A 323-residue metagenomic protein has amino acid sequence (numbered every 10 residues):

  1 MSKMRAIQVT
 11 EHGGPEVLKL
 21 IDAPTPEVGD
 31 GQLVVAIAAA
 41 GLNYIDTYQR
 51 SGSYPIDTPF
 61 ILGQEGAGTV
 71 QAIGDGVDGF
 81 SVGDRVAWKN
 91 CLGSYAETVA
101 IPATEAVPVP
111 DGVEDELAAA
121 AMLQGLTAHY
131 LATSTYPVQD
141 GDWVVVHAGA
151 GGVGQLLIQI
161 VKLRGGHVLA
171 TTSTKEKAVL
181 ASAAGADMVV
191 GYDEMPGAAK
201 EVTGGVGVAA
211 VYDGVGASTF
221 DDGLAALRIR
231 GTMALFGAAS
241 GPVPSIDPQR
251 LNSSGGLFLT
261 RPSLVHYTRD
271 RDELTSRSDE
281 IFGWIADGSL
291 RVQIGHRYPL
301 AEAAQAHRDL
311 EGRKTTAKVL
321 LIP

Functional and structural regions predicted by a protein language model:
M1-M4, D272-P323: C-terminal hydrophobic helical "lid"/dimerization subdomain of Rossmann-like NAD(P)H-dependent oxidoreductases
P24-G41, S51-G93: Glycine-rich beta-strand-centered segment in the early N-terminal region that forms part of a ligand/cofactor-binding
A39, Y48, A87-A150: NAD(P)H dinucleotide-binding glycine-rich loop of Rossmann-like/cofactor-binding domains, especially the beta1-alpha1
R85, W143, H167, G231-T232 (+1 more regions): Short glycine-centered segments of the SAM/dcSAM-binding site in methyltransferase folds
V146, K162-D222, D270: Adenosine-nucleotide cofactor-binding segment
V153: Hydrophobic/small residue at the entry helix of a nucleotide-binding pocket
T172, S218-S289, P323: Glycine-rich phosphate-binding loop and adjacent beta-alpha segment of Rossmann(oid) nucleotide-cofactor-binding
